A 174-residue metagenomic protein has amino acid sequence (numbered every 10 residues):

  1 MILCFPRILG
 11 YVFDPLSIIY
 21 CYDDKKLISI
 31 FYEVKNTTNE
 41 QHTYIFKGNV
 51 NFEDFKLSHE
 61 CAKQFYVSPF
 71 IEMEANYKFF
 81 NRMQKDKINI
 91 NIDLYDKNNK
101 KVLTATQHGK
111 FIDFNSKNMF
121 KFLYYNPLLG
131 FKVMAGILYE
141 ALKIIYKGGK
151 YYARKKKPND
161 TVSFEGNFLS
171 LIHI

Functional and structural regions predicted by a protein language model:
M1-L171: Mature, function-bearing regions of proteins
